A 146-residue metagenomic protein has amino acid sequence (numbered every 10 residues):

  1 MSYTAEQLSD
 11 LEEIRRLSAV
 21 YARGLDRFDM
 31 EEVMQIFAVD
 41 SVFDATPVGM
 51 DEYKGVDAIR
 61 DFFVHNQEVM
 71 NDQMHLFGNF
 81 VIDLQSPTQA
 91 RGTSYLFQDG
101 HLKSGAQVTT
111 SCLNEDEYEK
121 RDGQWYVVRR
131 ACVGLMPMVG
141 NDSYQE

Functional and structural regions predicted by a protein language model:
M1-R27, E31-V39: Short, low-complexity N-terminal intrinsically disordered segments enriched in polar/charged residues
T4, R16, V42-T46, H65 (+1 more regions): A near-ubiquitous, low-amplitude feature marking generic local secondary-structure context
A5, Q67-E146: A beta-strand edge to alpha-helix "cap/lid" segment located at domain peripheries
E6-S9, D51-K54, A106: A structural signal for alpha-helical segments
R15-R16, R23, R27, R60 (+3 more regions): Basic side chains
R27-L96: A solvent-exposed, acidic/Ser-Thr-rich amphipathic alpha-helical stretch
